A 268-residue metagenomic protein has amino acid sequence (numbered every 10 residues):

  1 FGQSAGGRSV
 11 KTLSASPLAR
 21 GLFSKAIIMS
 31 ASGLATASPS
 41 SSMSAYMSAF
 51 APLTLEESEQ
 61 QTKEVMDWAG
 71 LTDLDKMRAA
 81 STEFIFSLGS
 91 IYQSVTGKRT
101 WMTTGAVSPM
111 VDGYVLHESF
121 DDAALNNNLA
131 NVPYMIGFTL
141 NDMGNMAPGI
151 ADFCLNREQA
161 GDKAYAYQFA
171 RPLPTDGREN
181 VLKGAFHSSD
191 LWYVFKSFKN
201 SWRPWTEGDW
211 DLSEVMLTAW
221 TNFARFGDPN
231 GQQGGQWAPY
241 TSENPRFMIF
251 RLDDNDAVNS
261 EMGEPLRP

Functional and structural regions predicted by a protein language model:
F1-Q3, M29: Short beta-strand immediately N-terminal to the catalytic nucleophile in serine-hydrolase-like folds
G2, T82, S242-P245: Acidic helix-start/capping segments at beta-turn-to-alpha-helix junctions
Q3-T12: Glycine-rich nucleophile elbow surrounding the catalytic serine of serine-hydrolase chemistry
G6, L34, I85, D142-M143 (+2 more regions): Surface-exposed, flexible loop/turn segments at secondary-structure boundaries
R8, E56-Q60, A147-A151, S189 (+2 more regions): A structural signal for well-ordered alpha-helical segments within the folded catalytic domains of diverse enzymes
K11-A15, R20, K25, M29-N156: Substrate-access "cap/lid" subdomains that shape and gate the entrance to catalytic or ligand-binding pockets
T139, R157-P268: Mobile gating loops/cap/lid regions near enzyme active sites that modulate substrate access
